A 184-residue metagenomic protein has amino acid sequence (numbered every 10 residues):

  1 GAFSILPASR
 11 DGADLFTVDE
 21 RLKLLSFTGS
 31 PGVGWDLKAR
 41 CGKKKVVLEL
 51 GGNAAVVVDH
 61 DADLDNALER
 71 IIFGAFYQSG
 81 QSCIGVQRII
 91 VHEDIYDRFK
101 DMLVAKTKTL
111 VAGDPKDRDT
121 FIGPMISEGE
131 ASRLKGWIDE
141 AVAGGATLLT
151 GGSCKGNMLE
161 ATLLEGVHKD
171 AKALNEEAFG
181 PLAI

Functional and structural regions predicted by a protein language model:
G1, D65, P181: Conserved small-residue-rich beta-alpha loop and adjacent elements that most often cradle the phosphate/pyrophosphate
G1-D14: PLP-dependent aminotransferase-like
F3-S4, A146, L182-A183: Short, conserved active-site loop motifs that form the nucleotide-linked donor/cofactor pocket
L15-D19: Conserved ATP-dependent adenylate/AMP-binding module captured primarily in the ANL superfamily
R21-L25, P181: Short active-site oxyanion
L24, S30-K169: ALDH superfamily catalytic-core signature
Y77, A178-F179: Glycine-rich phosphate/pyrophosphate-binding beta-alpha loops
L174: Short, solvent-exposed loop/beta-turn-alpha elements that line the ligand-binding surface or hinge of extracytoplasmic
